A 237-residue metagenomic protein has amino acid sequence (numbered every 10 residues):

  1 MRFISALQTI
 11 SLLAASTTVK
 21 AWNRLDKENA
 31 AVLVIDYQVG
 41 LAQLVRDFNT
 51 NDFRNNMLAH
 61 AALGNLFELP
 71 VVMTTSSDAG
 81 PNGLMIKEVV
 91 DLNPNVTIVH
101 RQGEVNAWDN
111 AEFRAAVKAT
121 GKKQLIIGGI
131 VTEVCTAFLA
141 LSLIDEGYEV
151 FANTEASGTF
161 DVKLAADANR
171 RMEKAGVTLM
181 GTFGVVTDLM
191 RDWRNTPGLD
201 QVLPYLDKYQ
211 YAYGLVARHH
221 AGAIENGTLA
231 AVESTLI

Functional and structural regions predicted by a protein language model:
M1-A21: Fungal secretory targeting signals
T17-G103, A119, E149, L164-E173 (+2 more regions): Active-site acidic carboxylates
N56-A59, E112, C135-F138: Well-ordered alpha-helical segments embedded in enzymatic catalytic cores
D78, S157-G158, V186: Conserved beta-strand edge residues that scaffold enzyme active sites
N82-V89, E112-R114, L139-L143: Distinct, well-ordered alpha-helical segments
T97-W108, T154-A156: A short, structured active-site edge motif that brings together acidic residues
A116-K123: Glycine-rich phosphate-binding loop signature in dinucleotide/nucleotide-binding domains
Q124-T182: A contiguous pocket-lining binding segment that forms or flanks enzyme active sites
